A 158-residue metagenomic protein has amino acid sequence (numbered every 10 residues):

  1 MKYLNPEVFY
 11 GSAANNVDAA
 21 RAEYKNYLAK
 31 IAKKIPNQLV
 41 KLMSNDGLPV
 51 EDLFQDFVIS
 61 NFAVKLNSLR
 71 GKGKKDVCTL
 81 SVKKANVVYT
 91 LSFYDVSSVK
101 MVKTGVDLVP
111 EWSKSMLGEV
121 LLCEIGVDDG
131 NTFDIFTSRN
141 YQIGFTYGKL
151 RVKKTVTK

Functional and structural regions predicted by a protein language model:
M1-K158: Surface-exposed, interaction-prone regions used to assemble/regulate multi-protein complexes
